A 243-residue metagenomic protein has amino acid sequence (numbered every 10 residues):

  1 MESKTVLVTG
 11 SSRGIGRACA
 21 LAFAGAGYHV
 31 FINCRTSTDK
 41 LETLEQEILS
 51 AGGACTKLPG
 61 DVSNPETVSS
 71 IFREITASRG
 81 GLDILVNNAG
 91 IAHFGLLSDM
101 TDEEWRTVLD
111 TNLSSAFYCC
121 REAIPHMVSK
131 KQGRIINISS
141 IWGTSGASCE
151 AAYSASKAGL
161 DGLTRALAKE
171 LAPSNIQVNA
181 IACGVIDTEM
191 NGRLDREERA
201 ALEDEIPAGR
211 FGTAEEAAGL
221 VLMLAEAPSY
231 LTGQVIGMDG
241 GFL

Functional and structural regions predicted by a protein language model:
S12-R13: Conserved glycine-rich cofactor-binding loop
L96-L97, E104-L109, E198, L202: Substrate-binding pocket helix/loop in short-chain dehydrogenase/reductase
C120, S156, T164: Active-site helix of classical SDR
P125, K169-P173: Alpha-helical segment proximal to the catalytic Tyr-Lys
S140: Residue(s) in the substrate-gating loop at a strand-loop-helix junction that position the organic substrate next
A172, Q177, L231-G233: Short, small/polar-rich loop/turn modules that mediate ligand/substrate recognition or access, typified
I206-A217: A conserved structural motif in NAD(P)-dependent oxidoreductases
